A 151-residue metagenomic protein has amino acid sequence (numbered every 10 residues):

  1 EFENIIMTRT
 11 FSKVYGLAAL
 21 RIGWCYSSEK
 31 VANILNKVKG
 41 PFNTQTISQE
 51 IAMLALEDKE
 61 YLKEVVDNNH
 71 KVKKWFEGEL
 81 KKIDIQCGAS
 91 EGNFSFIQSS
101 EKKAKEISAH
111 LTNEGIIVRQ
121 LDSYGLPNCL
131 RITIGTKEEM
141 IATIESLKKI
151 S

Functional and structural regions predicted by a protein language model:
N4-K81, I85-G88: PLP-dependent aminotransferase class I/II
A19, E91, G125-N128: Short acidic/glycine-enriched loop/turn segments that link adjacent beta-strands
S27-V31, S99-K102, K137-E138: Short loop segments at secondary-structure junctions
I34, V65, I107, A142-S146: Short amphipathic alpha-helical coupling segments at ligand-binding clamshell hinges and other catalytic/signaling
N69-H70, G78-E114, L130, I134: Conserved PLP-binding catalytic core of the aspartate aminotransferase-like
H110-E114, R119, S123-S151: PLP-dependent enzyme catalytic core of the Aspartate aminotransferase-like
